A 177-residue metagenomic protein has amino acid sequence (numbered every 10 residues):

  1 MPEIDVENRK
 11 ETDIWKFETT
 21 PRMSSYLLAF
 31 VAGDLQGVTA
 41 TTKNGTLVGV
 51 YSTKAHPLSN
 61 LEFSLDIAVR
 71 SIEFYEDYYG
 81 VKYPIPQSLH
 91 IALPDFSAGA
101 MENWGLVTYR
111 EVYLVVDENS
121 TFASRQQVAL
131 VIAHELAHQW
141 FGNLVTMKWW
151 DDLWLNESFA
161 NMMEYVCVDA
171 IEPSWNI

Functional and structural regions predicted by a protein language model:
M1-A133, M162, S174: Hydrophobic helix-coil surface modules that form long, contiguous segments used for peptide/substrate interaction
L61-L65, W149-E157: Active-site metal-coordination segments of metallo-dependent hydrolases
H134-E135, E157: Acidic active-site catalytic centers that drive phospho-/nucleotidyl reactions and related ester hydrolyses
L136-D151, V166, A170-I171: Catalytic Zn2+-binding segment of zinc metalloproteases
E157-I177: Acidic/His/Gly-enriched intrinsically disordered linker/tail segments that often contain short helix/coil "MoRF-like"
